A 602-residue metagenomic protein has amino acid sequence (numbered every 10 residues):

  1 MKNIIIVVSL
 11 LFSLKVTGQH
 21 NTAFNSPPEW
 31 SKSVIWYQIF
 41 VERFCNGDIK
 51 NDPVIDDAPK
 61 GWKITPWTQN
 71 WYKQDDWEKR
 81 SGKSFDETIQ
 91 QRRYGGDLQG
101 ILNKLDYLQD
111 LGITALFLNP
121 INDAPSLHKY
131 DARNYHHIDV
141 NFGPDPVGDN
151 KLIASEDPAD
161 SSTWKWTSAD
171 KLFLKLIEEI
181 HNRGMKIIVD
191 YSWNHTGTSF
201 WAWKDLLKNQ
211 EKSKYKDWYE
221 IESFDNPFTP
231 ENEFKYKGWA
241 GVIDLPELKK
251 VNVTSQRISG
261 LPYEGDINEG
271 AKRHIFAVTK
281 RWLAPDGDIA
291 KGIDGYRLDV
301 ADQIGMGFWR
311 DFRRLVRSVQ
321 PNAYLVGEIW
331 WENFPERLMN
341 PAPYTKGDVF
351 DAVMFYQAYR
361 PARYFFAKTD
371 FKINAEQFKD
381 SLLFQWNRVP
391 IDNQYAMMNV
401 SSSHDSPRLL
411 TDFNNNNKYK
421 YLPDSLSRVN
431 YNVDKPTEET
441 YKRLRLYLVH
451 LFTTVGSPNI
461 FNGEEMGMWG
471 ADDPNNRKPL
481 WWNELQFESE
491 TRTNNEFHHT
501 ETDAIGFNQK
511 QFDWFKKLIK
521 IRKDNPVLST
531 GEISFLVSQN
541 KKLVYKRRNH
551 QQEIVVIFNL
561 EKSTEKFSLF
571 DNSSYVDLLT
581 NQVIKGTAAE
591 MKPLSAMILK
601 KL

Functional and structural regions predicted by a protein language model:
M1-H20: Bacterial Sec-dependent N-terminal signal peptides
H20-K186, N194, L594: N-terminal structural segment of carbohydrate-active enzymes
P28, K32, D48-I64, A124-P144 (+3 more regions): Aromatic- and acidic-residue-enriched segments that line the glycan-binding/catalytic groove of carbohydrate-active
S31, G47-T88, W331, K379-F384 (+1 more regions): Loop/helix patches that line or flank the sugar-binding groove of alpha-linked glycan CAZymes
I35-W36, K585-L602: C-terminal beta-strand-rich structural cap/linker in extracellular carbohydrate-active enzymes
I39, L108, L118, Y135 (+8 more regions): Conserved, mostly hydrophobic/aromatic
G82-G100, R133-D170, D244-K272, I293-I304 (+2 more regions): The substrate-binding groove and active-site-proximal loops of carbohydrate-active enzymes, especially glycoside
I177-H181, M185, N194-H195, K204-Q210 (+7 more regions): Active-site-proximal helices and loops of the catalytic beta/alpha 8
